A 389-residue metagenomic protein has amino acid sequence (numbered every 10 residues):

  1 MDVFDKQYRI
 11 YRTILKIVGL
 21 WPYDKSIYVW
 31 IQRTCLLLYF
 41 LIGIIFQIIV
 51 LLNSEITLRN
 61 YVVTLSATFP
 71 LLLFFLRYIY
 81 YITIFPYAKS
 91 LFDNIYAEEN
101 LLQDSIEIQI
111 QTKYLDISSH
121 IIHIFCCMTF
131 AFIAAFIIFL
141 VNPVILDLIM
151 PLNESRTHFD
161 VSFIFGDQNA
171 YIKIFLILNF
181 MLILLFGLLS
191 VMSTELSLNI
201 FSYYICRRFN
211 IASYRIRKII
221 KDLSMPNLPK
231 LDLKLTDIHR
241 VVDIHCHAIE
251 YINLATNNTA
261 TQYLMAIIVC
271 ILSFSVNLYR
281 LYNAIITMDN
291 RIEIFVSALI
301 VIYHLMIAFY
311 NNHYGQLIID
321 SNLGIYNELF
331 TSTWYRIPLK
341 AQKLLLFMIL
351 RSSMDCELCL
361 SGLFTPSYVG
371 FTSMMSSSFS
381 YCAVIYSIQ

Functional and structural regions predicted by a protein language model:
D2-I17, W21-W30, T34-L65, A97-F201 (+5 more regions): Helix-loop-helix junctions within predominantly alpha-helical proteins
F74-S90, N210-L228, E250: Short, non-transmembrane cytosolic segments of multipass membrane proteins
R77-I95, L198-N199, C206, A308-T331: Inner-leaflet juxtamembrane helices
I95-E99, I110-I117, S202-I219, L231 (+5 more regions): Intracellular alpha-helical coupling/juxtamembrane segments of multi-pass membrane proteins
C127, L264, I268-I271: Hydrophobic residues within alpha-helical transmembrane segments of multi-pass solute transporters/permease subunits
R215, I285-M288, I294, I300-Q389: C-terminal transmembrane module of eukaryotic multi-pass membrane proteins
